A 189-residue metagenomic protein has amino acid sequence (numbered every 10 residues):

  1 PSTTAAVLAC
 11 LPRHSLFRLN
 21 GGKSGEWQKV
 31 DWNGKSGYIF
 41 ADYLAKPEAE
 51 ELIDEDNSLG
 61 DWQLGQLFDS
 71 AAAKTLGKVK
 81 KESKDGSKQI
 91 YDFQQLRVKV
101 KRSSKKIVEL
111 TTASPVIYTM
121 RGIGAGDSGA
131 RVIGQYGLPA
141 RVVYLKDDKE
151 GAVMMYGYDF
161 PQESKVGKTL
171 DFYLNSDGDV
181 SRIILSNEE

Functional and structural regions predicted by a protein language model:
P1-G21: SH3/SH3-like (including bacterial SH3b) beta-barrel domains that bind proline-rich motifs or cell-wall ligands
H14, Q28-W32: SH3/SH3-like beta-barrel fold
D31-D54: Boundary regions of SH3-family modules and the immediately adjacent low-complexity/disordered segments in eukaryotic
P47-A73: N-terminal low-complexity, Pro/Thr/Ser-rich intrinsically disordered segments that act as propeptides or flexible
E55-W62, P115-I123, D159: Second-shell loop/turn segments in exported
Q63-S104, G129-E189: A cross-family detector of function-defining hotspots
A113-G137: Mature extracytoplasmic domains of secretory-pathway proteins
